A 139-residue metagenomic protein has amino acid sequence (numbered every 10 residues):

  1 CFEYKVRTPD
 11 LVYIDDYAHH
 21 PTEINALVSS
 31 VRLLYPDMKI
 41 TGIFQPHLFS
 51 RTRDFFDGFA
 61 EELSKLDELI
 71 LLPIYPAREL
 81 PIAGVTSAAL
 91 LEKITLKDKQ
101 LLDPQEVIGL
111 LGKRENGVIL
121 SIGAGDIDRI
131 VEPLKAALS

Functional and structural regions predicted by a protein language model:
C1-E68: Nucleotide phosphate-binding/pyrophosphate-handling subdomain across enzymes that bind or process nucleotide phosphates
F2, D16, D98-L101, I119: Generic structural signal for residues in well-ordered beta-strands
H19, P46-F49, Y75-A77, A124-I127: Short glycine-rich anion-binding loops that position phosphate/pyrophosphate groups of nucleotides and phosphorylated
S29, L33, E92, E132 (+1 more regions): Short, well-ordered alpha-helices that flank and scaffold nucleotide-derived cofactor binding pockets
I43, L72, S121-I122: Short hydrophobic segments within beta-strands
T52-R53, L80-P81, R129-P133: Short glycine-/acidic-enriched loop or helix-start segments at secondary-structure transitions that form or flank
A60-G117: C-terminal helical cap/extension that packs against the catalytic core of soluble nucleotide-cofactor enzymes
E106-A137: A glycine-rich beta-strand to alpha-helix segment that forms a phosphate/ribose-binding loop at ligand/cofactor sites
